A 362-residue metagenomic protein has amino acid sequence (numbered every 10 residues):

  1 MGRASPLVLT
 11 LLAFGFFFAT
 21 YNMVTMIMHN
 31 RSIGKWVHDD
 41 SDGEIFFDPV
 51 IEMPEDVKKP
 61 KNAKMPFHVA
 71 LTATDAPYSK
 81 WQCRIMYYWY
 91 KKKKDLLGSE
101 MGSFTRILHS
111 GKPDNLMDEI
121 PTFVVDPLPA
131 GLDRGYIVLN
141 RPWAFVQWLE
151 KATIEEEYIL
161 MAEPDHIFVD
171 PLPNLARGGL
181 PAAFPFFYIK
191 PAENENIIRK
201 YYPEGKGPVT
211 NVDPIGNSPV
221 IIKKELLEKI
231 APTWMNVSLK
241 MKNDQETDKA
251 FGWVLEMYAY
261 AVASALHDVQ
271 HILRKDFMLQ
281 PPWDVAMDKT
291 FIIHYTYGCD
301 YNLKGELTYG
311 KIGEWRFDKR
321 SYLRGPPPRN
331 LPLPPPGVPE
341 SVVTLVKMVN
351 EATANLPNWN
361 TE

Functional and structural regions predicted by a protein language model:
M1-Y87, K91, D95-E100, N174 (+1 more regions): Juxtamembrane luminal stem/stalk of type II transmembrane Golgi/ER carbohydrate-processing enzymes
G2, N62-A70, M117-L128, P208-D213 (+1 more regions): Surface-exposed beta-strand-to-loop junctions that form interaction patches on eukaryotic regulatory domains
Y78-M86, D133-P142, L226, G252-E256: Phosphate/oxyanion-binding active-site loops and adjacent basic polyanion-contact surfaces
H109-E157, P171, L180: Active-site-proximal specificity loops/subdomain of glycosyltransferases
I159, D165: Short aromatic/hydrophobic "clamp" motif used to bind/position activated sugar donors
H166-G205: Conserved donor-nucleotide/metal-binding helix-loop-beta segment in metal-dependent transferases, i.e., the alpha-helix
G205-D300: Catalytic core and acceptor-binding pocket of nucleotide-sugar-dependent glycosyltransferases
H267-E362: C-terminal catalytic/acceptor-binding lobe
